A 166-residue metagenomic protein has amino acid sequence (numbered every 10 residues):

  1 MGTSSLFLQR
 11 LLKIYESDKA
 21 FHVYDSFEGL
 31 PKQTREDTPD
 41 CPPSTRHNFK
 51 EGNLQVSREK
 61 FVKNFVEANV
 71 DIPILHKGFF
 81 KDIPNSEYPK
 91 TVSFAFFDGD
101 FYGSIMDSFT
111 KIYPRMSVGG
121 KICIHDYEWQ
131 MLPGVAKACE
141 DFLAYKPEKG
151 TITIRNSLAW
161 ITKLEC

Functional and structural regions predicted by a protein language model:
M1-C166: S-adenosylmethionine/decaboxylated-SAM
